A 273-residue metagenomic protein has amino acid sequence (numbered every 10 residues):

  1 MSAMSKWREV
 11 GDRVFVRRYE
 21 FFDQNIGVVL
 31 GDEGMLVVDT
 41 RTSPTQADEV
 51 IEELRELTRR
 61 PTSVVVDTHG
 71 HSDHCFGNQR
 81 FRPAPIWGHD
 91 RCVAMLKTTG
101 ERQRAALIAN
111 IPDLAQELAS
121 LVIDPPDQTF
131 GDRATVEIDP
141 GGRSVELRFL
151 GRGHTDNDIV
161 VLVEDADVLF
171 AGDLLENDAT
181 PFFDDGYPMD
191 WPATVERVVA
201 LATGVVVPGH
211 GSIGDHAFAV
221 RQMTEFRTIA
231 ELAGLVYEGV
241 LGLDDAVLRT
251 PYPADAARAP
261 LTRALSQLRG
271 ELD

Functional and structural regions predicted by a protein language model:
S2, A200-A202, I213-D273: Accessory terminal helices/loops
S5-E53, I159-G172: Conserved beta-strand hairpin/beta-sheet module of binuclear metal-dependent hydrolase folds, prominently
E9, A94-F149, D165, V195: Metallo-beta-lactamase
R13, V29, D39, L54 (+9 more regions): Divalent metal-coordination and catalytic microenvironments
Y19-F21, T129, G151-D156: A short catalytic or substrate-binding loop motif that flags glycine-/basic-rich loops and adjacent residues that bind
D32-G34, P44-G88, T129, A202: Active-site metal-binding motif and surrounding structural segment of the metallo-beta-lactamase
G34-L36, T42-P44, T135-E137, S144-T224 (+1 more regions): Metallo-beta-lactamase
T42-S43, D90-A94: Short, acidic/turn-prone active-site loops that include or flank metal/cofactor- and phosphate-binding residues
